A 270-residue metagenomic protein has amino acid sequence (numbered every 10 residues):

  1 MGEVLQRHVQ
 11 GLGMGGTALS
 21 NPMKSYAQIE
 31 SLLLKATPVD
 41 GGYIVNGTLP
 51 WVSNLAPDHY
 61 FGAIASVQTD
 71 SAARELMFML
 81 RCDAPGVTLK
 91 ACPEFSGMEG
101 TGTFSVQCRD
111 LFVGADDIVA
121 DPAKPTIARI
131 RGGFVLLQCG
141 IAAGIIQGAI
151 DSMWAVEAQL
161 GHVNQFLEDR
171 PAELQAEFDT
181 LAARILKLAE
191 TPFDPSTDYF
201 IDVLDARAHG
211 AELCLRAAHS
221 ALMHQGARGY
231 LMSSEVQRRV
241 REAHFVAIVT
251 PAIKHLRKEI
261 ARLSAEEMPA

Functional and structural regions predicted by a protein language model:
M1-T48: Glycine-rich flavin
V45-G47, C108, I146, G226: Buried hydrophobic positions in well-ordered alpha/beta secondary-structure cores of metabolic enzymes
T48-A84: DPxDG-like acidic metal-binding loop motif
P93-D179: Glycine-rich beta->alpha junctions and the first turn(s) of the following alpha-helix
G144, A172-D179, L204, A208-L215 (+1 more regions): Generic structural signal for well-ordered, non-transmembrane alpha-helical segments in soluble/cytosolic regions
A158, D179-E212, H219-L231: C-terminal helix-coil-helix/basic helical segment that borders enzyme active sites and/or dimer interfaces and provides
Q165-A172, T197-L204, S234: Short, charged, amphipathic alpha-helical segments
R228-A270: Glycine-rich phosphate/cofactor-binding loops in nucleotide/flavin-utilizing enzymes
